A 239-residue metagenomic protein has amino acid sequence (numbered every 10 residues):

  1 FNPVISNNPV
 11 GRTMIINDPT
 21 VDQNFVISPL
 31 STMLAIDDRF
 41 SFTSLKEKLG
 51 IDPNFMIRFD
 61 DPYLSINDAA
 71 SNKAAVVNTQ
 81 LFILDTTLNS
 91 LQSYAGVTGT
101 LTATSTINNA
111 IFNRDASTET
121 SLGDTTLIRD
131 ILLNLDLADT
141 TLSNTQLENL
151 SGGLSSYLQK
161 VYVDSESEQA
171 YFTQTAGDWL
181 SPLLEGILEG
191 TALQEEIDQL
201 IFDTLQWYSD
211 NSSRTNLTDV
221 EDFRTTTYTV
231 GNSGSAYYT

Functional and structural regions predicted by a protein language model:
F1-T239: Feature for extracytoplasmic/surface-facing segments of secreted or surface-associated proteins, emphasizing
